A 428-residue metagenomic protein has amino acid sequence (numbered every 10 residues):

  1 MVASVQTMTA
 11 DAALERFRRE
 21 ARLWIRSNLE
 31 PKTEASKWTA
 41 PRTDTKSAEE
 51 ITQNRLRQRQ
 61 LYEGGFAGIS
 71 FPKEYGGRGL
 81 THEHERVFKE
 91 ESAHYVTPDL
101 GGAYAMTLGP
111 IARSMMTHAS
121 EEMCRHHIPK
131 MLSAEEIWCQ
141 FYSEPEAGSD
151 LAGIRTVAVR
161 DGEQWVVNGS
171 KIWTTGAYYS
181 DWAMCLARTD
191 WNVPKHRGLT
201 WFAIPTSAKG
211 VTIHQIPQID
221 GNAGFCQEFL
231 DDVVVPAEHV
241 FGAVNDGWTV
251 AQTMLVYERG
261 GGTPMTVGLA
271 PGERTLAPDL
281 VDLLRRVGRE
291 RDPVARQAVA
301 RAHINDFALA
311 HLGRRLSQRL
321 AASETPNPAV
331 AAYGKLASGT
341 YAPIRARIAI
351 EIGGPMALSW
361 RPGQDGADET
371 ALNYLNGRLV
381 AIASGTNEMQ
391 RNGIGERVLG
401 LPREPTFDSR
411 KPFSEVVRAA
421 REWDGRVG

Functional and structural regions predicted by a protein language model:
M1-M106, H126-K130, R296, F307 (+2 more regions): Amphipathic, small/basic residue-rich leader segments at the start of a protein or domain
V2-Q6, A10, E83, V87-F88 (+5 more regions): Glycine-rich phosphate/cofactor-binding loops in nucleotide/flavin-utilizing enzymes
M8, F17, V211-H311, V380 (+1 more regions): Glycine-rich beta->alpha junctions and the first turn(s) of the following alpha-helix
A35-R42, R285, P293-R296, F307-D365: C-terminal helix-coil-helix/basic helical segment that borders enzyme active sites and/or dimer interfaces and provides
R55-E135, G176-W182, D306, L320-V330 (+2 more regions): Internal helix-loop-helix
A134-Y142, L186: A short, Trp-centered hydrophobic/proline-enriched beta-strand micro-motif
T156-V159: A structural signal for short hydrophobic beta-strand segments in well-ordered beta-sheet cores
E163-Q164, N168-H214: A short core secondary-structure module
